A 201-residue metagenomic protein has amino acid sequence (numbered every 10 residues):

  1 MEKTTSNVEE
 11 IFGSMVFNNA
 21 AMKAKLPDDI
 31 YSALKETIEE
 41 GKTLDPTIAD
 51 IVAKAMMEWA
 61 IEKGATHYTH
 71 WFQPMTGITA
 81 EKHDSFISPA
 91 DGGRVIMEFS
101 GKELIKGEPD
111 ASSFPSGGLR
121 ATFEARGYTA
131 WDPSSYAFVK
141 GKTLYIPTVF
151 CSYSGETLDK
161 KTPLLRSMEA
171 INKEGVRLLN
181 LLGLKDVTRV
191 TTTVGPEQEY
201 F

Functional and structural regions predicted by a protein language model:
M1-G13, A137-K140, L144: Flexible glycine-/small-residue-enriched beta->alpha junction loops that bind anionic phosphate/pyrophosphate groups
T4-M15, N19-G101, K106-A121: Histidine/acidic residue-rich metal-binding segments in metalloenzymes
F123-F201: Glycine-rich, acidic/polar active-site loops that bind/position phosphate-bearing ligands
